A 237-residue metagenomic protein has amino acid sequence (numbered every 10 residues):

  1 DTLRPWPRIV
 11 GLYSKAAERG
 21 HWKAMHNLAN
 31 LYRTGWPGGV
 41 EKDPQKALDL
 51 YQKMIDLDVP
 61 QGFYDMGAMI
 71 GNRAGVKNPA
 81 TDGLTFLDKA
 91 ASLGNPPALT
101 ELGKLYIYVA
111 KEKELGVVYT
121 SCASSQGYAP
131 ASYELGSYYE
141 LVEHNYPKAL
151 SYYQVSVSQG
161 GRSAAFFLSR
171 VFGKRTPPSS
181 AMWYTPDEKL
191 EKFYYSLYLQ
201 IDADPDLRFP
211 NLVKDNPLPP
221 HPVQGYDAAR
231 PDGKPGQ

Functional and structural regions predicted by a protein language model:
D1, Y13, R19-W22, G35-P37 (+12 more regions): Short helix-capping/linker turns of helical repeat alpha-solenoids
T2-L12, G39-L50, V76-F86, V109-Y119 (+2 more regions): Structural signature of tandem alpha-helical TPR/SEL1-like repeats, specifically the intra-repeat loop/turn
W6, V10-D82, F86-K89: A generic tandem-repeat structural signature
S14-A16, K53-M54, D88-A90, T120-A123 (+2 more regions): Canonical positions in the second alpha-helix
M25-N27, F63-D65, L99-E101, S132 (+2 more regions): Canonical tetratricopeptide repeat
V117-V118, Q126-A129, Y133-E140, P147-Q154 (+1 more regions): Extended, charged alpha-helical interaction scaffolds
T176-Q237: Terminal, low-structured helical/coil segments at or just beyond the last alpha-helical repeat
